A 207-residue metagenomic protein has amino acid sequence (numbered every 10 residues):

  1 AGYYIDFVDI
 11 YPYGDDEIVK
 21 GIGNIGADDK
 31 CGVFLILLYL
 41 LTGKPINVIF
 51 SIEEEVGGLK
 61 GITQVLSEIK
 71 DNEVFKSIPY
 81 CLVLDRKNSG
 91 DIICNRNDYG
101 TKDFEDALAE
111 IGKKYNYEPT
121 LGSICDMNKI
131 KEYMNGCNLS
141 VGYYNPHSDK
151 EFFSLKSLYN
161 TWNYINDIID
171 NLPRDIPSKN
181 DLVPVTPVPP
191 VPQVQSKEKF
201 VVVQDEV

Functional and structural regions predicted by a protein language model:
A1-E17: Acidic/His- and Gly-rich active-site-bordering loop/insert found across diverse amide/peptide-bond hydrolases
Y4, V33, G58-L59, I124-M127 (+1 more regions): Short glycine/serine/threonine-rich phosphate/pyrophosphate-binding segments that cradle anionic phosphate groups
G23-D103, Y115, P119: Acidic/histidine-rich catalytic neighborhood of metal-dependent amide-processing enzymes
L35-I36, L108, K129-I130: Structural element of the ATP-grasp superfamily
L41-P45, E54, A109, K113 (+2 more regions): Generic secondary-structure signature for well-ordered alpha-helical cores
K102-G112, S157-I165: Gly/Ser/Thr-rich active-site loops/lids in small-molecule metabolic enzymes that frequently grip phosphoryl groups
Y117-T161: Zn-dependent metallopeptidase/amidohydrolase metal-coordination segment
N145-V207: His/Asp/Glu-rich mid-to-C-terminal helical/loop segments that flank catalytic regions of hydrolases
